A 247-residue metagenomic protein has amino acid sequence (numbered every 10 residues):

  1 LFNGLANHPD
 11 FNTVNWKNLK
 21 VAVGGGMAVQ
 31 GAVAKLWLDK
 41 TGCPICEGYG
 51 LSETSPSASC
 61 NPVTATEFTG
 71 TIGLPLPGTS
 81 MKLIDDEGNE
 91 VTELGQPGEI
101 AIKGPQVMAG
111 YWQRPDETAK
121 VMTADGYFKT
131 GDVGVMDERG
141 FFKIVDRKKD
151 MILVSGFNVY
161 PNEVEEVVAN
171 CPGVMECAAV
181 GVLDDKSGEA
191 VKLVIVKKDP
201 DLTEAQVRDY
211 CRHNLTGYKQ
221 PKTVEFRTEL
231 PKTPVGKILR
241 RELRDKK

Functional and structural regions predicted by a protein language model:
L1-F2, V29, V107: Alpha-helix capping/helix-boundary segments
A6-E67, S80, E87: Gly/Ser/Thr-rich phosphate-binding loop
H8, G104, A109-G110, E117-K120 (+4 more regions): AMP-binding/adenylate-forming catalytic core of the ANL superfamily
W16-L19, L76-G78, V174, P221: Core-facing hydrophobic residues within beta-strands of well-ordered domains
V21-G24, A179, T223-F226: Hydrophobic/anchoring residues in structured secondary elements
G26, G50, G73, D132 (+1 more regions): Active-site glycine-centered loops adjacent to acidic/histidine catalytic or metal-binding residues that shape
C46-E53, G73-P75, V180-L183, E225: Beta-strand->loop->alpha-helix junctions that form or flank phosphate-binding loops in nucleotide-handling enzymes
L74-G78, N89-V121, V159: Conserved ATP/PPi-binding loop(s) of AMP-dependent carboxylate-activating enzymes
